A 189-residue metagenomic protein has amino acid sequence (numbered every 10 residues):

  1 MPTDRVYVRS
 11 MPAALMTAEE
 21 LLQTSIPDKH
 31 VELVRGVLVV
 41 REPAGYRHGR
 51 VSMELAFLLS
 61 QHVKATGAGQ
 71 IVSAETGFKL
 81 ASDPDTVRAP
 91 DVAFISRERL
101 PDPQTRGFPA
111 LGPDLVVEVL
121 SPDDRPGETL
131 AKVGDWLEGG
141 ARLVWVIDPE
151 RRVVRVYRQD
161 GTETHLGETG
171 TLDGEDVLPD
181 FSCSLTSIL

Functional and structural regions predicted by a protein language model:
M1-L189: Gly/Pro/Ser/Thr-rich low-complexity, intrinsically disordered segments predominantly at protein N-termini
